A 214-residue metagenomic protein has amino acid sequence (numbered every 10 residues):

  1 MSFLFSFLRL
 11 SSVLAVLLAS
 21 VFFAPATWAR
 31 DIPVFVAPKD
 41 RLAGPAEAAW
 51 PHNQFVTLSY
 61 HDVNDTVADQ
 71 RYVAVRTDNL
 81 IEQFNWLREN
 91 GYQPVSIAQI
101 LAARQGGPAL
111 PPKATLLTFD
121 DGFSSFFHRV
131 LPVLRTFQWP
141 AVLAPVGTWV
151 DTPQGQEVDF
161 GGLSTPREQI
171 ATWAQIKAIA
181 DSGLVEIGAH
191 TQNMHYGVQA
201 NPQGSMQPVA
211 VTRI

Functional and structural regions predicted by a protein language model:
S2-V13: Bacterial N-terminal signal peptides that target proteins for export
S11-F22: Bacterial N-terminal signal peptides
T27-A29: Boundary at the C-terminal end of the N-terminal hydrophobic targeting segment
K39-A46, I100-R104, F127-V130, L163-A180 (+1 more regions): Alpha-helical scaffolding within the catalytic cores of extracellular/periplasmic polymer-degrading hydrolases
L58-T66, Q70, K113-T115, R135-I214: Metal-dependent polysaccharide deacetylase catalytic core of the NodB/CE4 family, i.e., the active-site-bearing domain
V73-R88, G122-S124, P166-A174: Aromatic- and glycine-enriched glycan-recognition loops and surfaces that form the carbohydrate-binding subsites
V75-A109: C-terminal domain-boundary segment and adjacent tail
T118-S124, W139: Substrate-binding cleft of extracellular glycoside hydrolase catalytic domains
